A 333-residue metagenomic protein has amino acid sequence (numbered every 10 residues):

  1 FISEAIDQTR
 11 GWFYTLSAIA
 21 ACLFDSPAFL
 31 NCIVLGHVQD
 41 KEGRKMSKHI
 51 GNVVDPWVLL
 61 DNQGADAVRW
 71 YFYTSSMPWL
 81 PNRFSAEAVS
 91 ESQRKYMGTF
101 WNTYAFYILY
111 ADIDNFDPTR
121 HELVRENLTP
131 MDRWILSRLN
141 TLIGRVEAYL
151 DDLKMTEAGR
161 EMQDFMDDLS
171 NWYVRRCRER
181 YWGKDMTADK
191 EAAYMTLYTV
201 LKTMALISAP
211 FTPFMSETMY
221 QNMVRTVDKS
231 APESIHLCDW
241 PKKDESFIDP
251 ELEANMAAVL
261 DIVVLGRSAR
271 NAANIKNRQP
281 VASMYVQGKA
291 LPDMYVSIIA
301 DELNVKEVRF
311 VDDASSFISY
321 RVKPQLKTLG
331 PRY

Functional and structural regions predicted by a protein language model:
I2-W12: N-terminal catalytic cores of NTP/NDP-binding nucleotidyl/phosphoryl-transfer enzymes
G11-T15, D164: Conserved, well-structured core segments
T15-C22: Short Ser/Thr-interspersed hydrophobic loop/turn segments at strand-loop and sheet-helix junctions that line or gate
L23-D61, L80, V89-Y333: Feature 926 captures the class I aminoacyl-tRNA synthetase adenylation module centered on the KMSKS loop
G64: Short helix- or helix-capping micro-motifs that position conserved polar/aromatic residues at function-defining sites
T74: Structured mid-domain segments that build the active-site/substrate or prosthetic-cofactor binding neighborhood
